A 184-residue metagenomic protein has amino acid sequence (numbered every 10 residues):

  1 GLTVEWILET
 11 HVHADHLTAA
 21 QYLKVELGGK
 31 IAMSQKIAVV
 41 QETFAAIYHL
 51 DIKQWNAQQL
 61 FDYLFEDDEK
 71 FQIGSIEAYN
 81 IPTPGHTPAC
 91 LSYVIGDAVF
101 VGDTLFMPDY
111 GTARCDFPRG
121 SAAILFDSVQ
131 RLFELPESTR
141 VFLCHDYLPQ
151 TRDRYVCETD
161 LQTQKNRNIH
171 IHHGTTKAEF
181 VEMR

Functional and structural regions predicted by a protein language model:
L2-E77: Active-site HxH/HxHxD metal-binding segment of metal-dependent hydrolases
I47, E77-P82, T87-M183: Metallo-beta-lactamase
